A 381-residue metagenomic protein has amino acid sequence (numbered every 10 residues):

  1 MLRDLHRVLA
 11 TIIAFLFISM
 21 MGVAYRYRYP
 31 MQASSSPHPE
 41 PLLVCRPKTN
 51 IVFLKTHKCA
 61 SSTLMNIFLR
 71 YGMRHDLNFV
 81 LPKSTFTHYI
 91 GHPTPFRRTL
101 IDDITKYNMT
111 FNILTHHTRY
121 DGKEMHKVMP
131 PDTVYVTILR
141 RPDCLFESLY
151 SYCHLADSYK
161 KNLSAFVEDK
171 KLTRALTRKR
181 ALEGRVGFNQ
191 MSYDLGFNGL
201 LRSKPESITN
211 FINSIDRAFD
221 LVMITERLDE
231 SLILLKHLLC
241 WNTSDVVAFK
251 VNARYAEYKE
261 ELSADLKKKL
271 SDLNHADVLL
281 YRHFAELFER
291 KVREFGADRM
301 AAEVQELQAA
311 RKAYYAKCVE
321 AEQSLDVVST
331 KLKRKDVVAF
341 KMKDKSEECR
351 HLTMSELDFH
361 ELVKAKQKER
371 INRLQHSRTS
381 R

Functional and structural regions predicted by a protein language model:
M1-S35: N-terminal signal-anchor transmembrane helix specifying type II single-pass membrane topology of secretory-pathway
R3, A10, A14, I18 (+3 more regions): Long, hydrophobic alpha-helical transmembrane bundles and adjoining juxtamembrane helices/loops of multi-pass integral
M31-L100, M109-F111: Signal-peptide-cleavage-adjacent N-terminal segments of secreted and extracellular proteins
H38, T85-I138, D143-V247, K269 (+3 more regions): PAPS-dependent sulfotransferase catalytic domain
A60, M65, L69, E147 (+3 more regions): Amphipathic alpha-helical interaction motifs in eukaryotic regulatory proteins
A60, R141, D277: Short, conserved catalytic/metal-binding motifs centered on acidic residues
R70, L81-I90, Y152, K250-R254 (+1 more regions): Short amphipathic alpha-helical segments embedded in low-complexity Lys/Glu-rich regions
H117, N210, S244-M354: PAPS-dependent sulfotransferase catalytic core
